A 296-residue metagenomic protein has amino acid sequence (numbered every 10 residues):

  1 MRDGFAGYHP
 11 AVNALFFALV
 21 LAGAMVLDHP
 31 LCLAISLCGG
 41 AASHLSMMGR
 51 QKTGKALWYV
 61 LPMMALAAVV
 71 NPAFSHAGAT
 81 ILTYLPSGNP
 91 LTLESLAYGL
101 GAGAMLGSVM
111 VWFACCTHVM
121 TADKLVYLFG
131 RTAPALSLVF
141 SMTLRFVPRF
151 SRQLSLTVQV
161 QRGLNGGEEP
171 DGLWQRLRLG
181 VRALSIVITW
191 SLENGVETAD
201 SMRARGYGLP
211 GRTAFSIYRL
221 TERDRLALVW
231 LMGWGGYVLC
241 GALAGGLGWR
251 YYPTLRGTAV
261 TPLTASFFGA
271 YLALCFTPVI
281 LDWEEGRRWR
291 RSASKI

Functional and structural regions predicted by a protein language model:
R2-L45, L156-I296: Transmembrane alpha-helix interface motif
A6-P10, T53, S87, G130-R131 (+1 more regions): Helix-boundary and loop/linker segments of multi-pass membrane transporters
P30, R50, A133-L136: Membrane-helix interface segments
S46-K55: Membrane-interface helix-boundary motifs at transmembrane edges
K55-A56, A183: N-terminal leader/targeting helix
A56-W174, R290-I296: Juxtamembrane/interface alpha-helical elements of multi-pass membrane proteins
